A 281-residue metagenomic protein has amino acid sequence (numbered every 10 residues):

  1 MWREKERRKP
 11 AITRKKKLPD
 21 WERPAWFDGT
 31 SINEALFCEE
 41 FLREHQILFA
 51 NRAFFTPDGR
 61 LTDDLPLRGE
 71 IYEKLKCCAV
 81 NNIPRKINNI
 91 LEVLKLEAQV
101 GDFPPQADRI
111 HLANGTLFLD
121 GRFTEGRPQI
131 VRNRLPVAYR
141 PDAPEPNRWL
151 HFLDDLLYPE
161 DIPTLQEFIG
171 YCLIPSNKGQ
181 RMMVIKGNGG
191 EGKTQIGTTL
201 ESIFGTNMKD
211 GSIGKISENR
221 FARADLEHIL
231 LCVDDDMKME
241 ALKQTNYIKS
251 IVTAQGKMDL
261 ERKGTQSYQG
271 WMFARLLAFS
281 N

Functional and structural regions predicted by a protein language model:
K9-Y139: Intein modules and their embedded homing endonuclease domains
S31-L36, E201-G205, A241-M258: A short, contiguous, amphipathic alpha-helix enriched in charged residues
H45-R60, L65-G69, I110-H111, T116-L230: P-loop NTPase catalytic core of nucleic-acid-dependent motor ATPases
E70, K74, I196-T199, I229 (+1 more regions): Alpha-helical scaffold elements adjacent to nucleotide-binding pockets in ATP/GTP-utilizing enzyme cores
A113-N114, R127, M272-N281: Catalytic nucleotidyl-transfer cores of nucleotide-processing enzymes
D210-E218, T245-Q266: Substrate-gripping "pore-loop 1 plus following alpha2 helix"
F221-H228, L260-F279: AAA+/SF3 P-loop NTPase mechanochemical coupling elements
L230-T253, Y268-W271: Conserved AAA+/SF3 P-loop NTPase catalytic/coupling segment centered on the Walker-B
